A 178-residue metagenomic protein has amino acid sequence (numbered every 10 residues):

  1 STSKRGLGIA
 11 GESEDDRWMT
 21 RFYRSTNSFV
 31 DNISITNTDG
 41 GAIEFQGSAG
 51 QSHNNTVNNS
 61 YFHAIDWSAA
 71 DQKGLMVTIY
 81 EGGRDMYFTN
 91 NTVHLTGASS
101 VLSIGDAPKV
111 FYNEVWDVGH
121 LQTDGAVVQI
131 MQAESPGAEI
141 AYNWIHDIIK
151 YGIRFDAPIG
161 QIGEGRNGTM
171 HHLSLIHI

Functional and structural regions predicted by a protein language model:
S1-S3, R24-G40, Q51-W67, I79 (+4 more regions): Right-handed parallel beta-helix
L7-F22, N37-A49, A69-E81, L95-V101 (+2 more regions): Extracellular beta-strand/beta-solenoid scaffold signature
